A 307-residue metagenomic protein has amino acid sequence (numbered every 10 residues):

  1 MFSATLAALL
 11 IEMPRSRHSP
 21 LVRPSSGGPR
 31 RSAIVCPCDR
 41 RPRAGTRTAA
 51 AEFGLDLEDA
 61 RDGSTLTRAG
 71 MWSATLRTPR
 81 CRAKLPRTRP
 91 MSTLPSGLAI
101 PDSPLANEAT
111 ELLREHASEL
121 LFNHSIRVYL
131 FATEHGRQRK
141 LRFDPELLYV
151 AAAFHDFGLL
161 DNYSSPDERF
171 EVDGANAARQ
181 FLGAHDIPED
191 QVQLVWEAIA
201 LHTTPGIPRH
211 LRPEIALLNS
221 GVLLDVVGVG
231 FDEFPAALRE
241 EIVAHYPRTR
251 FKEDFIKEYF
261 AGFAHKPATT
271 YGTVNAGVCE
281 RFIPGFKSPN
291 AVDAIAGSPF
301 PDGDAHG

Functional and structural regions predicted by a protein language model:
S3, L9-I11, S16, S32 (+2 more regions): Intrinsic low-complexity, disordered N-terminal segments enriched in polar/charged/small residues
C36-C38, C81: Cysteine-centered motifs
D39, A60-G63: Short hydrophobic alpha-helical segments enriched in small aliphatic residues
L76-L85, P90-S96, H116-F122, I126 (+3 more regions): Divalent metal-dependent phosphate-bond-processing catalytic cores, especially two-metal-ion Mg2+/Mn2+ enzymes that act
A106-H124, F157-N162: Active-site flanking loop/helix segments enriched in acidic
P145-S164, F170, G174, W196-P205: His-Asp-centered metal-binding catalytic motifs of divalent-metal-dependent phosphohydrolases/nucleases
R169-A184: An active-site-proximal "capping" alpha-helix that borders the catalytic cofactor pocket
